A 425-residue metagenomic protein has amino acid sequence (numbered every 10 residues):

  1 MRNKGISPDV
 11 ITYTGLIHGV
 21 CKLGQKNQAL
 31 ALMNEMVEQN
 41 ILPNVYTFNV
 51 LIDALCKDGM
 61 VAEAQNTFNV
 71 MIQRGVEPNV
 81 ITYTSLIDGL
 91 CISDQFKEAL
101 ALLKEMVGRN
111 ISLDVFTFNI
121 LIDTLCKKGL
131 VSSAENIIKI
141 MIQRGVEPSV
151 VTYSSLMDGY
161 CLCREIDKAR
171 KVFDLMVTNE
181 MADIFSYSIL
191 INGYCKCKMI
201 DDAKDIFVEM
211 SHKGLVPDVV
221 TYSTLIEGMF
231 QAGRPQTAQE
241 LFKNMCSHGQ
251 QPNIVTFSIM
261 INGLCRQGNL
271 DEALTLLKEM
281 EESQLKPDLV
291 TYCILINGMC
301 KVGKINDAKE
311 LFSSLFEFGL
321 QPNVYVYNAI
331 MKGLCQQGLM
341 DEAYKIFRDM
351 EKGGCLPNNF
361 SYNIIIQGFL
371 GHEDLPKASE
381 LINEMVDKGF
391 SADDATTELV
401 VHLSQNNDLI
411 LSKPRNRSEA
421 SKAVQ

Functional and structural regions predicted by a protein language model:
N3, S7-T14, L23-A31, E35-E38 (+11 more regions): N-terminal targeting peptides
G5, N40, N44, G59 (+21 more regions): Inter-helix linker motif
D9-T14, H18, A29, N44-N49 (+37 more regions): Pentatricopeptide repeat
S361-I364, G371-Q425: C-terminal interaction modules of eukaryotic adaptor/scaffold proteins
